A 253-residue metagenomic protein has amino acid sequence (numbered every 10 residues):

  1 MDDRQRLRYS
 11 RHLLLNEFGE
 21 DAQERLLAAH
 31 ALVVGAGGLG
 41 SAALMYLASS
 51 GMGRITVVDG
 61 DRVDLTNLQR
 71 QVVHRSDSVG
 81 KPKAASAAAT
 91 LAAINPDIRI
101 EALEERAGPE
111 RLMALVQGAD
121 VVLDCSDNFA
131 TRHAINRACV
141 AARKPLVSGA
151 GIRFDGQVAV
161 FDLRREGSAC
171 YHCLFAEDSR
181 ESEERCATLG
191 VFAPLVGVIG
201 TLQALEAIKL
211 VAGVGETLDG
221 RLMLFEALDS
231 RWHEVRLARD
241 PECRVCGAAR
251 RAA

Functional and structural regions predicted by a protein language model:
M1-A253: Adenine nucleotide-associated cytosolic modules
